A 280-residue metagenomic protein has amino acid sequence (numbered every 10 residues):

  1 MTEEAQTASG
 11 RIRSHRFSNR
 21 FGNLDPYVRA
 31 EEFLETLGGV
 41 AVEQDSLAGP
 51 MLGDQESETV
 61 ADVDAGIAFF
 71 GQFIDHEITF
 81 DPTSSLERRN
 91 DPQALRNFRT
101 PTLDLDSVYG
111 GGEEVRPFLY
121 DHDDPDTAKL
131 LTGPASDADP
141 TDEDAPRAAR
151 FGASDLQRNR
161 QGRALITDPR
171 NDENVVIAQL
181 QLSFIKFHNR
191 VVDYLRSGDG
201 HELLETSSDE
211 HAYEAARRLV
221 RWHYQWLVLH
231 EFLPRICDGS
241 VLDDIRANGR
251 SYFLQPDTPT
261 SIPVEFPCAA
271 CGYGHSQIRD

Functional and structural regions predicted by a protein language model:
M1-F151: Carbohydrate-associated surface elements
S9, S14, N19, E32-L34 (+7 more regions): Surface-exposed extracytoplasmic segments
E56-S57, R170-A178, E205-S207: Second-shell loop/turn segments in exported
G66, E173, L180, F184-F187 (+4 more regions): Stable alpha-helical elements in mature extracytoplasmic
D75-T79, G110, N189-S197, R221 (+1 more regions): Sec-exported extracytoplasmic/periplasmic mature domains
P134-D142, R150, D155-V176: Acidic/His metal-coordination segments adjacent to aromatic residues that form catalytic metal sites in metalloenzymes
V191-E214: Inter-helical turn/loop segments and adjacent helix faces that build the functional surface of alpha-helical bundle
R217-D280: Extended amphipathic alpha-helical segments with heptad-repeat/coiled-coil character used for oligomerization, fusion
